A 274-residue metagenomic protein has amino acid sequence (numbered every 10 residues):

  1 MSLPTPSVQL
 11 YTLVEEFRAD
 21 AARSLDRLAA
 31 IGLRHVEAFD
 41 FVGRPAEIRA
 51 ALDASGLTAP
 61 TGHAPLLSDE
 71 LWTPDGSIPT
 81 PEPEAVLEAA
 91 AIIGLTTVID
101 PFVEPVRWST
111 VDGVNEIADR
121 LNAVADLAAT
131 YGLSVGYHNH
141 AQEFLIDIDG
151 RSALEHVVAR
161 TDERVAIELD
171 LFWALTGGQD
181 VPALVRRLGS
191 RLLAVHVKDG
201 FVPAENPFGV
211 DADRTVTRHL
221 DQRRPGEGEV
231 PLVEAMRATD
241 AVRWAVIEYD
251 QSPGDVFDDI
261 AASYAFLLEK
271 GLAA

Functional and structural regions predicted by a protein language model:
M1-I93, L268-A274: N-terminal pre-domain/capping segments
P4-L10, V36-A38, A59-A64, V98-D100 (+4 more regions): Hydrophobic faces of well-ordered beta-strands that scaffold small-molecule active sites in alpha/beta enzyme cores
V14-A19, H35-I48, L66-P81, P105-S109 (+6 more regions): Acidic-and-aromatic substrate-binding clefts and catalytic sites of carbohydrate-active enzymes
H35, P74-A166, R187, F257: Active-site acidic/histidine proton-transfer and metal-coordination neighborhood in alpha/beta enzyme cores
P45-D53, E84-I92, N122-A125, D180-L193 (+1 more regions): Short amphipathic alpha-helices and their capping/turn segments at secondary-structure boundaries
R49-S68, L121-A128, E155-D162, V230-A235: Alpha-helix-loop-beta-strand connector modules within alpha/beta enzyme cores
T130-E229: Acidic/histidine-rich catalytic cores of soluble enzymes
D255-A274: C-terminal helical cap(s) of enzyme catalytic domains, especially alpha/beta-barrels
